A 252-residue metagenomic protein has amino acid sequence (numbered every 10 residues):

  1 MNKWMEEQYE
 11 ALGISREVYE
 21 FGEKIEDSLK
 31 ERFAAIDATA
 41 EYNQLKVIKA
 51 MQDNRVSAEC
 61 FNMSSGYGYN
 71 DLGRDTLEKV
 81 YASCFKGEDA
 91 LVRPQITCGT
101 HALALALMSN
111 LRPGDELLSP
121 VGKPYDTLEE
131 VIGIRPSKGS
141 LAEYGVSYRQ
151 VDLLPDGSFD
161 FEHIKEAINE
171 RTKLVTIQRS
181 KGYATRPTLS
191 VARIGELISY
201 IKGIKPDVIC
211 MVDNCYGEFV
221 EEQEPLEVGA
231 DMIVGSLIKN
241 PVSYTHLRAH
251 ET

Functional and structural regions predicted by a protein language model:
M1-N43: N-terminal amphipathic/basic leader segments beginning at the initiator methionine
I25-G87: Glycine-rich phosphate-binding segment of PLP-dependent enzymes
A90-P120, P124-E130, I134-R135: Conserved beta-loop-alpha segment that forms the PLP phosphate-binding cup at the N-terminus of a helix
T97-A102, D156-S158, C215-V220: Short acidic loop-to-helix transition motifs that present clustered carboxylates
D126-S147, G235: Flexible glycine-/small-residue-enriched beta->alpha junction loops that bind anionic phosphate/pyrophosphate groups
P155-C215: Active-site phosphate-binding strand-loop segment of PLP-dependent enzymes
P225-N240: Conserved active-site segment immediately N-terminal to the catalytic lysine that forms the internal aldimine
T245-T252: Conserved small/polar residues in nucleotide/adenosyl-binding loops
